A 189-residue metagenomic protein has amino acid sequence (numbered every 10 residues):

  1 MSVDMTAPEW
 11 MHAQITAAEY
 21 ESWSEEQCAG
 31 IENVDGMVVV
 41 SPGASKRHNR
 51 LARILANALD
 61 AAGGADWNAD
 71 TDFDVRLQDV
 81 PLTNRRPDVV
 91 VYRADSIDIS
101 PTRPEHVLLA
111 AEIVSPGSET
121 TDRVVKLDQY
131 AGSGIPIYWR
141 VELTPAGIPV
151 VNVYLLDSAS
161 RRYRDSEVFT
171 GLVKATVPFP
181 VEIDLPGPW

Functional and structural regions predicted by a protein language model:
M1-W189: Gly/Pro/Ser/Thr-rich low-complexity, intrinsically disordered segments predominantly at protein N-termini
